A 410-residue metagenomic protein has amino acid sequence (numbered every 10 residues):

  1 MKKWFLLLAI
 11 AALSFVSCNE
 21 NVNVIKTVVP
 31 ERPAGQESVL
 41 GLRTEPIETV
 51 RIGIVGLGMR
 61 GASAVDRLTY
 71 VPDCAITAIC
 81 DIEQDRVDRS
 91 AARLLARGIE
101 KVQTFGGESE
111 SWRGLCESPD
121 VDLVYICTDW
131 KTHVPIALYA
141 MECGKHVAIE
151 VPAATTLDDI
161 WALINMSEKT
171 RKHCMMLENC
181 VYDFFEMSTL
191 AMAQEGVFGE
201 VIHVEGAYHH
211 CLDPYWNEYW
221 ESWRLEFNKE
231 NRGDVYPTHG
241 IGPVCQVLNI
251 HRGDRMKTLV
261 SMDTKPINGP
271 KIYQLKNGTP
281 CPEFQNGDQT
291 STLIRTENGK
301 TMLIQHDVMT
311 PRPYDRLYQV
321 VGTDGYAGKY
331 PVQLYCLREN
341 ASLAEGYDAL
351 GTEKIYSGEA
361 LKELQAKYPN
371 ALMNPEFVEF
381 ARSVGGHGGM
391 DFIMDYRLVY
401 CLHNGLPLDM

Functional and structural regions predicted by a protein language model:
W4-A12: Sec-dependent N-terminal signal peptides
F15-S17: C-terminal motif of bacterial Sec signal peptides marking the signal peptidase cleavage site
N19-R97, L398: N-terminal Rossmann-like dinucleotide-binding module
N21-L40, S63, R312-T323, G328-M410: C-terminal helical cap and adjacent loop that interface with cofactors, partners, or active-site loops
G56, T170-M175, C180-F284, L398: Predominantly a Rossmann-like dinucleotide-binding segment in NAD(P)-dependent oxidoreductases
V102-L123: A structured beta-alpha segment of the ubiquitous adenosine-cofactor-binding alpha/beta core
L123, D129-W130, V134-Y182, G196: Beta-strand-loop-alpha-helix segment that lines the small-molecule cofactor/substrate pocket of alpha/beta enzymes
L225-A360: Glycine-rich, aromatic-lined ligand/substrate-binding cores of catalytic and carbohydrate-binding domains
